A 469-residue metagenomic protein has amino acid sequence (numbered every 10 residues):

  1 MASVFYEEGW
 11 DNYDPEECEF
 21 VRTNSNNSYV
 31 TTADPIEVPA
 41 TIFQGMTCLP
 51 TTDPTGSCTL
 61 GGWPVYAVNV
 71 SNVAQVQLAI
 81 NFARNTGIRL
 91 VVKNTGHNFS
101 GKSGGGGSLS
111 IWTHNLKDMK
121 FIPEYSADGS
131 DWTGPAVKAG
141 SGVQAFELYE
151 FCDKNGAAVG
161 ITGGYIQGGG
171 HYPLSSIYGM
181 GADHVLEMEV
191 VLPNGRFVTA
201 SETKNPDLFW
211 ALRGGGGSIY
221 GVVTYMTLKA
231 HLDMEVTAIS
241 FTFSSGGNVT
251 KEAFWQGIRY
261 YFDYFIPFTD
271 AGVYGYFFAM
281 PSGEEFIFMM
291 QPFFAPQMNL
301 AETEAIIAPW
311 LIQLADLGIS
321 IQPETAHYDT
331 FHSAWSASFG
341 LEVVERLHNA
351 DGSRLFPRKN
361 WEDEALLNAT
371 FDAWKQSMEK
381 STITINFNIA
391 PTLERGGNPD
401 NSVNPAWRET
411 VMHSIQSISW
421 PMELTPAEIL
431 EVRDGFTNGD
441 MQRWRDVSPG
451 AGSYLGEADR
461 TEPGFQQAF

Functional and structural regions predicted by a protein language model:
M1-F469: Soluble FAD-dependent oxygen oxidases
